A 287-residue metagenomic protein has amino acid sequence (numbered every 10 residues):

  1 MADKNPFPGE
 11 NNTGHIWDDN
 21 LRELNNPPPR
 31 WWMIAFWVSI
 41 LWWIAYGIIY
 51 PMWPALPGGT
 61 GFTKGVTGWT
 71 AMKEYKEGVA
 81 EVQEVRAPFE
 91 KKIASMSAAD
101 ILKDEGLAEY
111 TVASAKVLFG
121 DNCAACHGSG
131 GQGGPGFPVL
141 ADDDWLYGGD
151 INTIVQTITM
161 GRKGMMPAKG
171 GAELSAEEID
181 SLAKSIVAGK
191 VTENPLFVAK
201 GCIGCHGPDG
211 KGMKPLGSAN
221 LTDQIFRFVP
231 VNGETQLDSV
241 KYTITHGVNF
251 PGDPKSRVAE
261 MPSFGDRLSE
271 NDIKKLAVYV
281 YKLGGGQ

Functional and structural regions predicted by a protein language model:
A2-G106, Y147-T153, A168-I186, G265-V280: Periplasmic c-type cytochrome electron-transfer domains
A2-N5, L107-Y110, C123, P135 (+1 more regions): A generic short-segment signal for beta-strand/edge and adjacent turn/coil regions
D3, V82-R86, D121-C126, G148-N152 (+2 more regions): Short, functional N-terminal and low-complexity linear motifs
F7, N12-P27, I40, V112-G134 (+1 more regions): Ordered, small/hydrophobic-rich secondary-structure cores
D18, P29-R30, S97, T111 (+5 more regions): Serine/threonine-rich low-complexity intrinsically disordered regions
L107-Q132, Q156-M160, K190-P215, D223 (+1 more regions): Sequence/structural segment immediately N-terminal to covalent heme-attachment motifs in c-type and related
P135, A141-K190, D209, M213-L283: Extracytoplasmic electron-transfer domains, predominantly the class I c-type cytochrome c fold
G286-Q287: Short, solvent-exposed mixed-charge patches
